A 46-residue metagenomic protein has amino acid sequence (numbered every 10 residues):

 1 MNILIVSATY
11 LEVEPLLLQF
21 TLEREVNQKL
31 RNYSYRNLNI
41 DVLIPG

Functional and structural regions predicted by a protein language model:
M1-G46: Accessory terminal and edge-of-domain segments that mediate assembly/interaction and cofactor placement around
